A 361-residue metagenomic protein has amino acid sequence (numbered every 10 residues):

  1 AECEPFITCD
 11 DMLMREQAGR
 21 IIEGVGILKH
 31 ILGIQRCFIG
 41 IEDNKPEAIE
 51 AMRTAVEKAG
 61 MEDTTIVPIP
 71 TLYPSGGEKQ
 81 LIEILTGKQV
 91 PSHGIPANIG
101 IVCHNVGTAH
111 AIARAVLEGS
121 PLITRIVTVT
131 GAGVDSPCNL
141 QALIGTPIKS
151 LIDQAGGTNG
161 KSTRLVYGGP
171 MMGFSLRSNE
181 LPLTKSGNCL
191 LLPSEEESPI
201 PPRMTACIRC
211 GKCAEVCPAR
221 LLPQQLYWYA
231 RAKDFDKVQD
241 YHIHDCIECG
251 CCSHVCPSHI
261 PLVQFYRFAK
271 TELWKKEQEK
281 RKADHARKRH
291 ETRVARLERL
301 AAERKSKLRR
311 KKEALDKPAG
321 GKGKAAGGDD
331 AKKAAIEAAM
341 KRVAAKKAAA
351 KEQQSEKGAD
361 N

Functional and structural regions predicted by a protein language model:
A1-D10, G133: Gly-rich Lys/Arg/Thr-decorated short loops/hinges at beta-loop-alpha junctions or inter-strand turns that position
D10-R15, G40: Metallocofactor- and cofactor-centric catalytic cores in central/energy metabolism, strongly enriched
R15-I31: Histidine-anchored nucleotide/phosphate-binding helix
Q35-I148, Q154-N159: Hydrophobic alpha-helical positions that pack around
E42-N44, L72, V129-G131, V166-S175 (+1 more regions): A glycine-rich phosphate-binding loop feature that marks nucleotide/adenosyl-phosphate handling sites
P74, L81-T86, G157-I208: Active-site gating/interface segments in enzymes
G187-M204, A214, P218-G321: Ferredoxin-type iron-sulfur electron-transfer modules in oxidoreductases and energy-metabolism complexes
L315, A319-N361: C-terminal amphipathic alpha-helical interaction region
